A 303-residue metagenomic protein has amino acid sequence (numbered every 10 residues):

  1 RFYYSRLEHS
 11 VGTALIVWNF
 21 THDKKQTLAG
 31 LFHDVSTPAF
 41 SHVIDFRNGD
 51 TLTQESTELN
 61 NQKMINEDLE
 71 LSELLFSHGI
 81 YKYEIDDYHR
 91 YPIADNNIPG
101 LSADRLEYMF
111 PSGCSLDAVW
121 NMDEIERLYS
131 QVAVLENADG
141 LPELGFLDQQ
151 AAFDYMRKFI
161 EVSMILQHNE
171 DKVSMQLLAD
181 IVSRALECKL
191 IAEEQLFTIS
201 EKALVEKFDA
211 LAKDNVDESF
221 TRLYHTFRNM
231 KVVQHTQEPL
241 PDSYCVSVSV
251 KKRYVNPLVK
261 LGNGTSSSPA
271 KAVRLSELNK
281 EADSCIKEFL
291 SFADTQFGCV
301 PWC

Functional and structural regions predicted by a protein language model:
R1-K25, A39, V43-C303: Histidine-centered, transition-metal-coordinating active-site segments
Q26-D34: Short alpha-helical catalytic segment bearing the HExxH-like zincin motif of zinc-dependent metalloproteases
